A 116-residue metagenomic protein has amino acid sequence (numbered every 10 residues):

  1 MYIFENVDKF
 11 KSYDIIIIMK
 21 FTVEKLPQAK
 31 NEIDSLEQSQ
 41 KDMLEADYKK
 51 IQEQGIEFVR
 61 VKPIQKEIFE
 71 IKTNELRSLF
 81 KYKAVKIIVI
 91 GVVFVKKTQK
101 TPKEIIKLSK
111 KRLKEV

Functional and structural regions predicted by a protein language model:
M1-E75, V85-I88, V95-V116: Basic, Lys/Arg-enriched alpha-helical interface segments
S78-K81: Short, surface-exposed beta-strand/loop micro-motifs that present aromatic residues
